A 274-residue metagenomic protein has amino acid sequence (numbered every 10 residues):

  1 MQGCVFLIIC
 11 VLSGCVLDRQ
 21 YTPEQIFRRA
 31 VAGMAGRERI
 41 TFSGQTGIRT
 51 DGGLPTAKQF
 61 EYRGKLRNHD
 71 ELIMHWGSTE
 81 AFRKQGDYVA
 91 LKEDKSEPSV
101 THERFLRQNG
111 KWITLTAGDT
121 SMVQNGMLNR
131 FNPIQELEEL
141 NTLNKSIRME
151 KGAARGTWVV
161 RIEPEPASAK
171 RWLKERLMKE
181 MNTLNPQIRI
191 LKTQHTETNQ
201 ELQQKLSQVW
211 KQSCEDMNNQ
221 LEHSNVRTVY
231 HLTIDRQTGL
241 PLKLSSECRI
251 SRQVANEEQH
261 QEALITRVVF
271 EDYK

Functional and structural regions predicted by a protein language model:
M1-F6: Sec-dependent signal peptide recognition, specifically the positively charged N-region followed immediately by
I9-Q59, L66, K274: N-terminal leader/targeting segments and the immediate start of mature chains
M34-G36, I147-V159, T233-L242, D272-K274: A short, structured loop/turn motif at beta-sheet edges
R49, W76-G86, S246-V254: Short, solvent-exposed aromatic-acidic interface loops
K58-F60, Q200-K274: Acidic, serine/threonine-rich low-complexity disordered tracts
R63-F131: An acidic-aromatic
W112-V159, P166-K170, N182: Extracytoplasmic beta-rich ectodomain segments of secreted or membrane-anchored proteins
A154-R227: Short helix-loop boundary/capping segments
